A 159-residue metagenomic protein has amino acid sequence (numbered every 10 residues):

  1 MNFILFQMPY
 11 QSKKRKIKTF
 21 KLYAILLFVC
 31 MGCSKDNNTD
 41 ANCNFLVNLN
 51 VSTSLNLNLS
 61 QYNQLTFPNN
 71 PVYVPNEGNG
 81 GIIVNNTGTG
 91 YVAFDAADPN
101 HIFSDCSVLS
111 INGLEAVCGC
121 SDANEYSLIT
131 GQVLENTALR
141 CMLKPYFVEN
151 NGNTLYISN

Functional and structural regions predicted by a protein language model:
L5, V29-G32, N42, D105 (+2 more regions): The N-terminal extracellular segments of secreted preproproteins, especially immediately downstream of signal
P9-R15, T19-L55: Bacterial Sec-dependent N-terminal signal peptides
D36-G113, N124-L128, K144-N159: N-terminal pre-ligand scaffold of iron-sulfur
N112-D122, V133-Y146: Short cysteine/histidine-rich metal-coordination sites, predominantly Zn2+-binding motifs
